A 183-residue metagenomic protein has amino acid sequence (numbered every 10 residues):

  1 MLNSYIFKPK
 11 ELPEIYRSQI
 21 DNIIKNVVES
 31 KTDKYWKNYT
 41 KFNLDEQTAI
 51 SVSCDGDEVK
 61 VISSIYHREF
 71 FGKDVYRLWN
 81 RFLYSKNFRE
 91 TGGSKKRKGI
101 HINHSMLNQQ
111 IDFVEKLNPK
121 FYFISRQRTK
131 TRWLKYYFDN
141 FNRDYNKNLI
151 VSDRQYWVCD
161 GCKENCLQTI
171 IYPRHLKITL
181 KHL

Functional and structural regions predicted by a protein language model:
M1-I15, I178-L183: Conserved N-terminal entry element of GNAT/NAT acetyltransferase domains
M1-P9, S63, R77-N80, K147-V151 (+1 more regions): Generic structural motif
P9-L12, Y16-L83: A conserved beta-strand-loop-helix scaffold within acyl/acetyltransferase catalytic domains
T48, K116-K120: Short, high-confidence coil segments that cap the C-terminus of an alpha-helix and link into the following beta-strand
Y84, R89-V114: Conserved acetyl-CoA-binding loop-helix of GNAT-fold acetyltransferases
Y122-Y136: Conserved beta-strand-loop-alpha-helix junction that forms the acyl-donor binding cleft
S125-R126, D139-T169: Conserved catalytic-core motifs of GNAT/GCN5-like acyltransferases
